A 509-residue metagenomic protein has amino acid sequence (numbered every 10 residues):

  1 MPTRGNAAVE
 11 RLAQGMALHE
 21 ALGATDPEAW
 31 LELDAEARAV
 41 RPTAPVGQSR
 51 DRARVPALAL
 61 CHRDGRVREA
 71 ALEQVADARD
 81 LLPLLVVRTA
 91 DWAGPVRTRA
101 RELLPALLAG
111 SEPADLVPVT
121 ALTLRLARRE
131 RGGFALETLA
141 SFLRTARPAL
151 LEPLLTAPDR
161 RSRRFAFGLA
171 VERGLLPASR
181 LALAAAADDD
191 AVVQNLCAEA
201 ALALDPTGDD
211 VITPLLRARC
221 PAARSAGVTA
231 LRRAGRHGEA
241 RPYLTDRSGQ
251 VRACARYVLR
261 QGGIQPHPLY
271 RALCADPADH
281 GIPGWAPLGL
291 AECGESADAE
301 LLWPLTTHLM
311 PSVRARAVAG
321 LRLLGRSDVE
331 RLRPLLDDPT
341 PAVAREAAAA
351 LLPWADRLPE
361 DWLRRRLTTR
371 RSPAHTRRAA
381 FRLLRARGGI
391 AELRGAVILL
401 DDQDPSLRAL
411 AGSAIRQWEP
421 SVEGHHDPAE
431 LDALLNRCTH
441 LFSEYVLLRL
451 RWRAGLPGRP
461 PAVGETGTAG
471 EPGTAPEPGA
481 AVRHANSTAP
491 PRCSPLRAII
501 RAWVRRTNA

Functional and structural regions predicted by a protein language model:
M1-R164, G168-G174, R382-A386, I398-D402 (+2 more regions): N-terminal alpha-helical scaffold/docking segments in eukaryotic complex subunits
L31-G47, L58, R68-D77, V87 (+20 more regions): Structural detector for internal amphipathic alpha-helices that build alpha-solenoid repeat scaffolds
V55-L60, L84-W92, P118-A127, L150-P158 (+10 more regions): Alpha-solenoid HEAT/Armadillo-like helical repeat scaffolds in large eukaryotic proteins
A78-L82, R147-P148, A178-S179, D209 (+6 more regions): Core helices of alpha-solenoid repeat scaffolds
A317, P476-H484: Non-catalytic signal-transmission and effector/linker regions of two-component phosphorelay proteins
A349, R365-R366, R371-R378: Alpha-helical adaptor scaffolds
T466-P478: Long, intrinsically disordered low-complexity tandem-repeat segments
